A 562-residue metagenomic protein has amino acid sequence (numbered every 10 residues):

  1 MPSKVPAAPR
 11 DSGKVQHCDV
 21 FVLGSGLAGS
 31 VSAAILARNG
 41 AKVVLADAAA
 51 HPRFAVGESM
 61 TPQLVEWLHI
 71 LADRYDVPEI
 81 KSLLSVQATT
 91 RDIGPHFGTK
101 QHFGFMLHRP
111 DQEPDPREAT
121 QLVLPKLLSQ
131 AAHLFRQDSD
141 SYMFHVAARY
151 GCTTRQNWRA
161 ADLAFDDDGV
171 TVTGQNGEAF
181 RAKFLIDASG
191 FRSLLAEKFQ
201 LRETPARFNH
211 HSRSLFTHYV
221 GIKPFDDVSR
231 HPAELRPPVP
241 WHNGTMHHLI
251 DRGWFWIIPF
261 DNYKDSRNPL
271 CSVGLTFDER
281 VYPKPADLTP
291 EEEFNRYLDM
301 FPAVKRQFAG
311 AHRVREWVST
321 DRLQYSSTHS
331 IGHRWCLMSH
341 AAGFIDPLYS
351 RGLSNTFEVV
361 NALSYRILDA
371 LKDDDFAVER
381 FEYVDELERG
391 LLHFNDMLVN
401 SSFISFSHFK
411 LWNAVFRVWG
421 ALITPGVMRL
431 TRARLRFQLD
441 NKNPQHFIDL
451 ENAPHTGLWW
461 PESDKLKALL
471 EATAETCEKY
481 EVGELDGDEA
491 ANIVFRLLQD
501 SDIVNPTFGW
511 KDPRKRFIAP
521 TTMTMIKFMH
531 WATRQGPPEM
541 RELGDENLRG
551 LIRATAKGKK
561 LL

Functional and structural regions predicted by a protein language model:
D11-A28: Beta1/beta-strand and adjacent pyrophosphate-binding region of the FAD-binding site in flavoprotein oxidoreductases
A37-E58: Glycine-rich FAD pyrophosphate-binding loop
R53-Q112: N-terminal FAD cofactor-binding segment of flavoenzymes
L68, R351-L371: An active-site-proximal "capping" alpha-helix that borders the catalytic cofactor pocket
R91-G190, L194-L195: Feature captures the FAD/FMN-dependent oxidoreductase FAD-binding
V146-A303, V360: Predominantly flavin-linked oxidoreductase catalytic cores and closely associated redox partners
W317-M338, G343-P347: FAD-binding beta-loop-beta segment adjacent to the flavin cofactor pocket
A362-V415: Active-site-proximal substrate-binding core of FAD-dependent oxidoreductases
